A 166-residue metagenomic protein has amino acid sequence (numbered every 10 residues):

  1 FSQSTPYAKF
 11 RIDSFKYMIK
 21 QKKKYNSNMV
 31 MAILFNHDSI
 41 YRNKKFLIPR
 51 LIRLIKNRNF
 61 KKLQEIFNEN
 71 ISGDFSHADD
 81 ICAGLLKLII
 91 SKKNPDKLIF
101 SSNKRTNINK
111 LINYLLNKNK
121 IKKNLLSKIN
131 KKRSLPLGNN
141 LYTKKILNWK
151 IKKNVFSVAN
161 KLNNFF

Functional and structural regions predicted by a protein language model:
F1-A8, D38: Catalytic loop of short-chain dehydrogenase/reductase
Y7-A8, Y41, K45, F75-A78 (+3 more regions): Short, solvent-exposed loop/helix junctions and linker helices that flank or host conserved functional motifs
I12, K16-D74, A78-K87, I112-K118: NAD(P)-dependent short-chain dehydrogenase/reductase
L51, K87, S91-N130, N140: Mid/C-terminal beta-alpha module of Rossmann-like enzyme folds, strongest in SDR-family dehydrogenases/epimerases
L54-R58, L88-K92, I146, F165: Generic structural signal for alpha-helix termini and adjacent loop/cap motifs
S72, S102, S134-L135: Glycine/small-residue-rich pyrophosphate-binding loop that anchors the diphosphate of NDP-sugar donors
A78, K97, N107-K110, I129-F156 (+1 more regions): Conserved C-terminal active-site "lid" loop/helix of NAD(P)H-dependent oxidoreductases that clamps the redox cofactor
L115, L162, F166: Alpha-helical DNA-contacting segments of helix-turn-helix folds
